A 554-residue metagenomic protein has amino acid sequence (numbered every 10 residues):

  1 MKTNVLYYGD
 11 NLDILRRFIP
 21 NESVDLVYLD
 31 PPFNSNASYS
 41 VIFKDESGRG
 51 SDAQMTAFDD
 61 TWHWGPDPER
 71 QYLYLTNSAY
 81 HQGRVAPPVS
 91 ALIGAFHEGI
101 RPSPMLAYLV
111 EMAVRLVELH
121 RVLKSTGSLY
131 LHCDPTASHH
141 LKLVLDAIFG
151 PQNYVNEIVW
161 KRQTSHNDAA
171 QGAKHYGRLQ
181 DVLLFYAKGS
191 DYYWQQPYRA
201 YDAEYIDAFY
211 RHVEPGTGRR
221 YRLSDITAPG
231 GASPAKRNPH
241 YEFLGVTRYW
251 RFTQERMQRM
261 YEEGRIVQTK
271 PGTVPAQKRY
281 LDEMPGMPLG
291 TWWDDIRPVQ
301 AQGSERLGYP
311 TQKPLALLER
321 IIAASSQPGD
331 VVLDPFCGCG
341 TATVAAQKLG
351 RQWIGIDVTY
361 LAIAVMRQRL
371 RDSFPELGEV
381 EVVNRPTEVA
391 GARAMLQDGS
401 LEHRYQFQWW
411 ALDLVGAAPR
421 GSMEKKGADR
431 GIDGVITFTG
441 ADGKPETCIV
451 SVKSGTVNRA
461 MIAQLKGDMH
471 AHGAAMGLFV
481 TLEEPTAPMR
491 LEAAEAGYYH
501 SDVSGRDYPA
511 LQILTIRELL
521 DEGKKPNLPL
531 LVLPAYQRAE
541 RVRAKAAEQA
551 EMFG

Functional and structural regions predicted by a protein language model:
M1-V365: Core catalytic lobe of class I
I354-G554: Mixed-charge (Asp/Glu-Lys/Arg
